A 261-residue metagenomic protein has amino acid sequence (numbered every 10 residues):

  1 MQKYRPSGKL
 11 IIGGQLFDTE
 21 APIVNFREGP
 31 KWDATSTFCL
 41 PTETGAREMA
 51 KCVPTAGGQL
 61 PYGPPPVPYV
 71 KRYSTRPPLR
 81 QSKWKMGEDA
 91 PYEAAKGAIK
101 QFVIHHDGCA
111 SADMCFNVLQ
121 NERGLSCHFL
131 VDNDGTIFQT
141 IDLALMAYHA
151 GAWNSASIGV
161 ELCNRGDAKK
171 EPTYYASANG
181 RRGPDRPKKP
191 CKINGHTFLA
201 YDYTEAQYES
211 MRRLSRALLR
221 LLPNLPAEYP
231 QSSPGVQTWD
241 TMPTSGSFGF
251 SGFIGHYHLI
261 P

Functional and structural regions predicted by a protein language model:
M1-Y62, K170-P261: Basic/polar, cationic surfaces and motifs that engage anionic cell-wall and phosphate/carboxylate ligands
P66-N224: Active-site-adjacent loop/helix surface patches within enzyme catalytic domains that shape the substrate-binding cleft
